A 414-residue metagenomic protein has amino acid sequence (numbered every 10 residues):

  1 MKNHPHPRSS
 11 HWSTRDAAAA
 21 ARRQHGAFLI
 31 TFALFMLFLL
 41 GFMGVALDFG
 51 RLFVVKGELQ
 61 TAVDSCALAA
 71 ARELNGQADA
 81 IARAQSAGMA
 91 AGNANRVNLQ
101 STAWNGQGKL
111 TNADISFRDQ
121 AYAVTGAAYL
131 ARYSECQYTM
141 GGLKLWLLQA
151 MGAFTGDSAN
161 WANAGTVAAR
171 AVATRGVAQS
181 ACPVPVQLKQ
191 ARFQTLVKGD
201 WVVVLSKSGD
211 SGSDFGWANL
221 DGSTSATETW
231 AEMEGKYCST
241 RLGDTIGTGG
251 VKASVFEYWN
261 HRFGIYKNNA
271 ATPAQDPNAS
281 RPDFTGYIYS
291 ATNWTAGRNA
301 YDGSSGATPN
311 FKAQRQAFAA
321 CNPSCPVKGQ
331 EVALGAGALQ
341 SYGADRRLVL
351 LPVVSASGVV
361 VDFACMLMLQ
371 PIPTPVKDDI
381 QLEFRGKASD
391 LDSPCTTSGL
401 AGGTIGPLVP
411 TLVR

Functional and structural regions predicted by a protein language model:
K2-A94, L351: Alpha-helical assembly-interface signal, strongest on the long, hydrophobic N-terminal helix that forms
K2-N3, W12, Q85, Q120-Q137 (+1 more regions): N-linked glycosylation sequons
K2-S10, F53, A69-W146, Q314: Short amphipathic secondary-structure patches
A20-F28, D48-F49, G76, A87-G92 (+5 more regions): Aromatic-enriched hydrophobic runs in primary sequence
